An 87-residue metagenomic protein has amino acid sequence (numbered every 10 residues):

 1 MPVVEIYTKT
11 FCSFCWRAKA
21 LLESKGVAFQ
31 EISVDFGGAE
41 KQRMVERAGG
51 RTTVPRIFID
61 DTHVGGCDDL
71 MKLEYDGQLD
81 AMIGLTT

Functional and structural regions predicted by a protein language model:
M1-Q30: Local sequence-structure signature of Cys/Sec-based thiol-disulfide redox active-site neighborhoods
M1-V3, G84-T87: Compositionally biased, disordered extreme N-termini, encompassing classical targeting presequences
E5, E31, E40, E74: Acidic-residue sensor for enzyme active/binding pockets
Y7, D35, T62: Anionic group-transfer/hydrolysis microenvironments
A18, E40, T53-V54, H63-G66 (+1 more regions): Amphipathic alpha-helical interface surfaces
V34-T52, Q78, M82-L85: Thioredoxin-like thiol-disulfide oxidoreductase module
G49-F58, D68: Structural micro-motif
I59-T86: Non-catalytic, surface beta->alpha helical segment in thiol-disulfide oxidoreductase systems
